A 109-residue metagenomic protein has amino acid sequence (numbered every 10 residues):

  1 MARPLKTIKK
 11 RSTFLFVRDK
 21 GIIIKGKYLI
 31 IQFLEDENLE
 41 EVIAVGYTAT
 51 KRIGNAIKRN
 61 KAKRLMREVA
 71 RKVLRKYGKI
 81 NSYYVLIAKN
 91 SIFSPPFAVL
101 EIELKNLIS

Functional and structural regions predicted by a protein language model:
M1-S109: Positively charged, solvent-exposed patches that mediate nucleic-acid binding
